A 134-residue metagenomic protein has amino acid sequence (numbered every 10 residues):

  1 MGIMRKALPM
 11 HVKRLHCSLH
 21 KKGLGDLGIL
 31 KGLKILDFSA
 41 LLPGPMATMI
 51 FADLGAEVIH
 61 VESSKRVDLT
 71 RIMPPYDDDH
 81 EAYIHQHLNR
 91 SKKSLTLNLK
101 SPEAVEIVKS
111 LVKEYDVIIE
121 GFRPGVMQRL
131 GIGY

Functional and structural regions predicted by a protein language model:
I3-Y134: N-terminal helix-loop segment corresponding to the beta1-alpha1 unit of nucleotide/adenylate-binding folds
